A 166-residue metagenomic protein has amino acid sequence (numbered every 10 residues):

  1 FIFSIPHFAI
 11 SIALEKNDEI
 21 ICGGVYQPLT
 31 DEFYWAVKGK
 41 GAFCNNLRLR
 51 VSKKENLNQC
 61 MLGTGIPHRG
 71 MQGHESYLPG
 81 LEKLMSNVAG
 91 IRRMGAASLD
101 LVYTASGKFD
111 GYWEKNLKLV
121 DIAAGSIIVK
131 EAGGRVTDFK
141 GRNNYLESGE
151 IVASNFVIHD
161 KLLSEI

Functional and structural regions predicted by a protein language model:
F1, G70-G73, E114: A generic structural signal for short coil/turn motifs at secondary-structure boundaries
F1-I10: Glycine/serine-rich anion-binding loops at beta->alpha junctions that coordinate negatively charged ligand groups
S11-L101, G149-I166: Acidic beta-strand-loop-alpha-helix segment within the catalytic core of divalent metal-dependent phosphate-processing
I66, K115-L117, F139-R142: Short secondary-structure boundary segments
V102-A105, A123-E131: Hydrophobic residues within well-ordered alpha-helices
S106-G111, G134-R135: Alpha-to-beta junction loops
V120: Acidic donor-binding loop at a coil-to-helix junction in glycosyltransferase catalytic cores that engages
G133-E150: Acidic, metal-binding active-site segment of PIN/NYN-like and related structure-specific nucleases
